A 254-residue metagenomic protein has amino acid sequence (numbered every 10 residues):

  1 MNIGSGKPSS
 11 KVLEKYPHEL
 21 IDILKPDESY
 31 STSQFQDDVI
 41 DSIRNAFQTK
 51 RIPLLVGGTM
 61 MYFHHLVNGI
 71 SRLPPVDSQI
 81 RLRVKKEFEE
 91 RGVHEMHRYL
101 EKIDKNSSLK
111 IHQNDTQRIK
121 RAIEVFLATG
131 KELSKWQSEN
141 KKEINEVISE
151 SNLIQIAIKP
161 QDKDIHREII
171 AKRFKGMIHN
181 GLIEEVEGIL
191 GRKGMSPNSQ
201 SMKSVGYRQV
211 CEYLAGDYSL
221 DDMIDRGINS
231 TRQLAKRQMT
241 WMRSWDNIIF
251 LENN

Functional and structural regions predicted by a protein language model:
M1-N254: Phosphate/pyrophosphate-binding catalytic cores of soluble transferases and nucleic-acid-acting enzymes
